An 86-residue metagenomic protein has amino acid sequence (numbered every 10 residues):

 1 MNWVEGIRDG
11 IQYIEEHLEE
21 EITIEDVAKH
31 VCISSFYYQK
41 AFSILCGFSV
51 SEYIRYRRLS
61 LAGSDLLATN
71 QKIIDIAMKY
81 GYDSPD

Functional and structural regions predicted by a protein language model:
M1-V4, I74: Inter-domain helical "communication" segments and dimerization helices that couple sensory or membrane-embedded modules
N2, I54, D83: Residue-level signal for the nucleotide or nucleotide-sugar donor/cofactor binding architecture
R8-E25, I44-Y80: Terminal helix-turn-helix DNA-binding modules in bacterial transcription factors
H30: Short, basic/aromatic recognition patches that contact phosphate-bearing ligands
I33, Y82-D83: The short coil/loop that forms the "turn" connecting the two helices of the helix-turn-helix
F36, P85-D86: Key DNA-contact positions within bacterial/archaeal DNA-binding proteins
